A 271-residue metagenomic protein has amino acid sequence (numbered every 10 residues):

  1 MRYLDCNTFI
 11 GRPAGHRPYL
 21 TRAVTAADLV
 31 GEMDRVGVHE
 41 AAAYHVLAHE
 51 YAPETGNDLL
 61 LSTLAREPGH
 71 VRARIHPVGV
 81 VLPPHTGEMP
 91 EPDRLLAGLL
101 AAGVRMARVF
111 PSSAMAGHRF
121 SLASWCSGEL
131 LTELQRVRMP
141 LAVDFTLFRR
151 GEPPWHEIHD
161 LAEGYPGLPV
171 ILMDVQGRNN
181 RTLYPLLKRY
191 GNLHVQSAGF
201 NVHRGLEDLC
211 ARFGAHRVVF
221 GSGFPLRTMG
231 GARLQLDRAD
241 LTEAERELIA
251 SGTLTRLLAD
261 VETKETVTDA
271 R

Functional and structural regions predicted by a protein language model:
M1-I10, R22-E40, A215-R217, G230-R271: Mid-to-C-terminal alpha-helical segments outside catalytic/metal-binding sites
L4-T8, A41-A43, I75-V80, A107-V109 (+4 more regions): Hydrophobic faces of well-ordered beta-strands that scaffold small-molecule active sites in alpha/beta enzyme cores
N7, M33, L60, L99 (+5 more regions): Conserved, mostly hydrophobic/aromatic
T8-F9, L20, A27-Y51, R74-L82 (+2 more regions): Divalent metal-dependent hydrolysis catalytic cores, especially in the metallo-beta-lactamase
F9, P13, V46-A48, V80-P84 (+5 more regions): Active-site beta-loop-alpha junctions enriched in small/polar residues
R17-A23, L47-T55, L82-E91, A114-S124 (+3 more regions): Acidic-and-aromatic substrate-binding clefts and catalytic sites of carbohydrate-active enzymes
T55-A142: Active-site gating/metal-coordination segments in enzymes
F120-V219: Catalytic pocket-lining loop regions of alpha/beta-barrel enzymes, especially the amidohydrolase/enolase/GH5 lineages
